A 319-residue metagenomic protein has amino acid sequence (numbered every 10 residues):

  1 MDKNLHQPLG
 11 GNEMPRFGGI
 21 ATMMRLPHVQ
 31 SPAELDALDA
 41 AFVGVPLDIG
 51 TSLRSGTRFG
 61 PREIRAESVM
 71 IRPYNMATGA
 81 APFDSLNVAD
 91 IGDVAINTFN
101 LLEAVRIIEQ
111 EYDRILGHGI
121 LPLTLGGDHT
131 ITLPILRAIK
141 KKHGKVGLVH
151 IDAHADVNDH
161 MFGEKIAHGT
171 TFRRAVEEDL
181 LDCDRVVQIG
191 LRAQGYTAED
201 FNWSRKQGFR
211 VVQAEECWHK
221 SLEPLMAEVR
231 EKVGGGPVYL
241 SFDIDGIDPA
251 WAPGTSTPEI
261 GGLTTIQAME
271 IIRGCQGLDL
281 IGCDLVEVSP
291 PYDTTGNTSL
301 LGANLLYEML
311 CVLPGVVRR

Functional and structural regions predicted by a protein language model:
D2-R319: Conserved alpha-helical scaffold segments that buttress catalytic/binding sites
